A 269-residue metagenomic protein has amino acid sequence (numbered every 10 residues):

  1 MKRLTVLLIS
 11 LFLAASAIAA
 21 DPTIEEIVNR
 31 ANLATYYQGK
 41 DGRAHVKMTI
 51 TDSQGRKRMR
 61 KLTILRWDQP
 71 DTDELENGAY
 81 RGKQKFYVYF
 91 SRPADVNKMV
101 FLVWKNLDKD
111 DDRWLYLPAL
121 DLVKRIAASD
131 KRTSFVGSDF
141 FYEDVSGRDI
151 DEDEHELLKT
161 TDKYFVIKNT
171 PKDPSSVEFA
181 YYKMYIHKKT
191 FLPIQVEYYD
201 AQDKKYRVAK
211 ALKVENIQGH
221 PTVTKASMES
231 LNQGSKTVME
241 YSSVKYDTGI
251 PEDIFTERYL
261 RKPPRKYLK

Functional and structural regions predicted by a protein language model:
M1-L4: Positively charged n-region of N-terminal signal peptides that target proteins for export
V6-A15: Bacterial N-terminal signal peptides
A20-A119: N-terminal mature ectodomain segment of secretory-pathway/periplasmic proteins
L102-N106, D112-Y116, L122-A127, K131-I150 (+1 more regions): Gly/Pro-enriched, hydrophobic low-complexity segments that function as extracytoplasmic propeptides/linkers
K159: Short, contiguous, pocket-lining structural segments that sit at or immediately flank catalytic/ligand-binding sites
G249-K269: Gram-negative outer-membrane assembly/targeting C-terminal domains
